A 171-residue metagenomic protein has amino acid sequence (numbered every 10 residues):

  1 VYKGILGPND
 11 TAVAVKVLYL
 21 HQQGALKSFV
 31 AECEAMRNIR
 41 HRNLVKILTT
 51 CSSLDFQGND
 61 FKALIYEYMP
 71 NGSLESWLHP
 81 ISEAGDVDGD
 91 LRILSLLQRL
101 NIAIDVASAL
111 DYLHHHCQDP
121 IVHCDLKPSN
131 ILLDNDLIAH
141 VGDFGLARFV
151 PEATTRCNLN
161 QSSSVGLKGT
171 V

Functional and structural regions predicted by a protein language model:
V1-V171: Conserved eukaryotic protein kinase-like
